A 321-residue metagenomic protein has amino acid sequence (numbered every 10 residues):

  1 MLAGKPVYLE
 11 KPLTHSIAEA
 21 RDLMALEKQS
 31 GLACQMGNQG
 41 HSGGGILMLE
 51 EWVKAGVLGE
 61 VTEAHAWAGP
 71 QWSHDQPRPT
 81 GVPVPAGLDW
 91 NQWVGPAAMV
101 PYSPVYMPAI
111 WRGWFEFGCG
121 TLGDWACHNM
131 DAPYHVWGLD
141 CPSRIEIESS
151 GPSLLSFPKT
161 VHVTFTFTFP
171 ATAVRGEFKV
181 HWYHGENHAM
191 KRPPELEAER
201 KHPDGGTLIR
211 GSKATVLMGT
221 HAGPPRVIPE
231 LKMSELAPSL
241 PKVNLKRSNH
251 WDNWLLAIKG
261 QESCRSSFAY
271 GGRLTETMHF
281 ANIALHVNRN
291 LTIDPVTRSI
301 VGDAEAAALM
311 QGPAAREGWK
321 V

Functional and structural regions predicted by a protein language model:
M1-S42, G56: Beta-strand-loop-alpha-helix segment that lines the small-molecule cofactor/substrate pocket of alpha/beta enzymes
L26, M48, W52: Active-site Tyr-X1-5-Lys
C34-G40, V53, A64-A66, Q76: Alpha/beta-hydrolase
M48, V57-E60, H65-A66, Q71-C119 (+3 more regions): Contiguous beta-strand/loop segments that form the cofactor/metal-binding neighborhood of enzyme cores
